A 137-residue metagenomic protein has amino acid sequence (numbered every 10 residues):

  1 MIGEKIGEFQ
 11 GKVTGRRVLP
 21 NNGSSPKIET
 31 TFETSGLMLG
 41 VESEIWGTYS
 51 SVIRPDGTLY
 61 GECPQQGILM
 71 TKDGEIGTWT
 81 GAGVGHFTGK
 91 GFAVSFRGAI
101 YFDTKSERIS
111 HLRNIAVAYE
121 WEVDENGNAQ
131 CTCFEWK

Functional and structural regions predicted by a protein language model:
M1-K137: Beta-strand-enriched cores of mature, soluble protein domains
